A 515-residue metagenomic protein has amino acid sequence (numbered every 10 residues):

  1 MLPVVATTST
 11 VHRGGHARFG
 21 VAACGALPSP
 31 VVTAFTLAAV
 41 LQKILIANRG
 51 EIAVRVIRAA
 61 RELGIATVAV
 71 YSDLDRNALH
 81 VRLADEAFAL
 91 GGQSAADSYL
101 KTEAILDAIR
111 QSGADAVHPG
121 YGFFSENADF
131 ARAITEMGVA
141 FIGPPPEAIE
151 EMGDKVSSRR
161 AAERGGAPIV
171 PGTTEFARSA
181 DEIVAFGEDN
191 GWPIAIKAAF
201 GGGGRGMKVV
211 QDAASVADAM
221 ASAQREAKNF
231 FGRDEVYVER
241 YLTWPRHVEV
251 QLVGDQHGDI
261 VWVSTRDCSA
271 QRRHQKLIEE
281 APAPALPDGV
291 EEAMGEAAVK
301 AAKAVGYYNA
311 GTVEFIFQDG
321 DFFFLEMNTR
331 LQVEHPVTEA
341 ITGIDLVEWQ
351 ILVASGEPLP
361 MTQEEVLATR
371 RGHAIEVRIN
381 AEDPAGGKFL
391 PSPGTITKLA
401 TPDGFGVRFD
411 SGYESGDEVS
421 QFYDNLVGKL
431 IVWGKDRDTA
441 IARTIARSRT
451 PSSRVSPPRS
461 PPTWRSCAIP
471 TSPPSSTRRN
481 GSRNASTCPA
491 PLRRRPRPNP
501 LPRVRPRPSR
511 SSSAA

Functional and structural regions predicted by a protein language model:
V4-T8: Intrinsic low-complexity, disordered N-terminal segments enriched in polar/charged/small residues
R13-A17, G25: Short hydrophobic alpha-helical segments enriched in small aliphatic residues
F19, H257, D319, D436-T439: Residue-level recognition of short loop/turn positions
V32-V313, F317-E334: N-terminal beta-alpha lobe that positions the nucleotide/phosphoryl donor in ATP/NTP-coupled carboxylate activation
A298, P336-A515: Catalytic cores of soluble metabolic enzymes centered on carboxylation/carboxyl-transfer
